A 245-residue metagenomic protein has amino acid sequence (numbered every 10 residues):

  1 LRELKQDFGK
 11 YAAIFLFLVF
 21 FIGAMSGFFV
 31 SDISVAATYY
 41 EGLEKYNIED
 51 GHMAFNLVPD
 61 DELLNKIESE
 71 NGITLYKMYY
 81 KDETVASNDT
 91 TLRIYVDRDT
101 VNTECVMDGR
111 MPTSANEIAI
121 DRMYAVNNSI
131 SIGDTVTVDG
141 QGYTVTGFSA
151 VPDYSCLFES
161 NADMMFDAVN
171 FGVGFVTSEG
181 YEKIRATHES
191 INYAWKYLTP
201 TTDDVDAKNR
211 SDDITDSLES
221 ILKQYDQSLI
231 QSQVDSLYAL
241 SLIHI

Functional and structural regions predicted by a protein language model:
L1-I243: Membrane transport/envelope proteins' first extracytoplasmic loop
